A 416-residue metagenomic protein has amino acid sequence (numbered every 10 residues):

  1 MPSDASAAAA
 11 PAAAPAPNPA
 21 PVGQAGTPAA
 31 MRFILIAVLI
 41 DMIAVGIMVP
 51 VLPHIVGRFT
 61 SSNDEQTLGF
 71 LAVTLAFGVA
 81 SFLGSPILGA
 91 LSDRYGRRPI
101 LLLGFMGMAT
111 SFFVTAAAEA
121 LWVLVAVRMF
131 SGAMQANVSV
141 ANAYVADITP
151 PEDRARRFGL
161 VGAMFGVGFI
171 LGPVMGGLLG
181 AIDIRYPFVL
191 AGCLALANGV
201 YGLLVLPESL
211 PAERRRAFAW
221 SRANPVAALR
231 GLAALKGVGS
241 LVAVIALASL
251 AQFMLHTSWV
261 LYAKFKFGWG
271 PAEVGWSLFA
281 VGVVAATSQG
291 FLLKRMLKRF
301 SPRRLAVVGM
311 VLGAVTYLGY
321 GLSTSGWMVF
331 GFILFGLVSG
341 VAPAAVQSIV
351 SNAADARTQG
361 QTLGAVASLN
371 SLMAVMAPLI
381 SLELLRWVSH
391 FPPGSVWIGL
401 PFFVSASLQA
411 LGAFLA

Functional and structural regions predicted by a protein language model:
P17-P28, P207-V244, K266: Juxtamembrane intracellular "pre-TM" segments in multi-pass secondary transporters
V51-T67, T257-V274: Short amphipathic helix-loop junctions that connect adjacent transmembrane helices in Major Facilitator Superfamily/SLC
F82-E119: Conserved MFS/SLC helix-loop-helix module at the cytosolic interface between two early adjacent transmembrane helices
G84-G96, S288-P302: Helix-to-loop junctions at the C-terminal end of transmembrane segments in multipass secondary transporters
A126-G166: Cytoplasmic helix-loop-helix junction between adjacent transmembrane helices in 12-TM secondary transporters
G180-C193, E383-Q409: A membrane-interface helix-boundary motif in multi-pass transporters
G199-V205, F403-A416: Multi-pass alpha-helical transporter architecture, strongest for 12-TM Major Facilitator/SLC carriers used
R303-V346: C-terminal transmembrane helical hairpin of 12-TM major facilitator-type secondary transporters
